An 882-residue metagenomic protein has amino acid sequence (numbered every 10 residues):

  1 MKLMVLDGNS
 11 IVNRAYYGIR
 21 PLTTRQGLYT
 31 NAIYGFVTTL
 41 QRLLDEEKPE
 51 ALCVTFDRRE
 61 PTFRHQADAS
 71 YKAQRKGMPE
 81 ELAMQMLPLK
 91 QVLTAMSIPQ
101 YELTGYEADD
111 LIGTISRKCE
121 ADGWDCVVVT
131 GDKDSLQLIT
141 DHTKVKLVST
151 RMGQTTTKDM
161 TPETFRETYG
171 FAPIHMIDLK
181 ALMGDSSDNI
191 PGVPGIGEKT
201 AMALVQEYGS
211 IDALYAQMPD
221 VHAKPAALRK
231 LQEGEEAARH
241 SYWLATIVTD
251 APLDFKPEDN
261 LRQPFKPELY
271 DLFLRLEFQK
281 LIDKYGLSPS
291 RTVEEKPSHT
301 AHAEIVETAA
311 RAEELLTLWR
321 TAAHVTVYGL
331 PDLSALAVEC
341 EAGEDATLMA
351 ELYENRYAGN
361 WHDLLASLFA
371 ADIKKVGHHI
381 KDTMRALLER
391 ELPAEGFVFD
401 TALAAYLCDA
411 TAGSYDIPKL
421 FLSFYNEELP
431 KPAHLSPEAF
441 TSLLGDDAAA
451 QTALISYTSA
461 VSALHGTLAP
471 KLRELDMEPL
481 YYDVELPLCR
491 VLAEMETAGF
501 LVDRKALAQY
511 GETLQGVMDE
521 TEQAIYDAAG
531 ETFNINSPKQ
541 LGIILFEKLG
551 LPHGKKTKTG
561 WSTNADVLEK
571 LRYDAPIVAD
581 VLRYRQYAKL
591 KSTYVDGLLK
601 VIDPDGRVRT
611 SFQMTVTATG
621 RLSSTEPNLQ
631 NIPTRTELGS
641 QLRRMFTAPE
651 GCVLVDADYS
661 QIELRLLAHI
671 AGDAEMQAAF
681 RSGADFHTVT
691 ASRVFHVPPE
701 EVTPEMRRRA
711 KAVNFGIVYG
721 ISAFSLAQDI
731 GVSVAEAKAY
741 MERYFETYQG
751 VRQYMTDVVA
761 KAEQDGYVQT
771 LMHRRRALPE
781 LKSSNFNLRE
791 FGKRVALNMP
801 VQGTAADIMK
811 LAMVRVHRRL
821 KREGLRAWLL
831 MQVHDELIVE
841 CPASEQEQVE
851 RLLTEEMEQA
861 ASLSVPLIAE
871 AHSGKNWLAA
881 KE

Functional and structural regions predicted by a protein language model:
M1-V129, K133-T155, D159, A237-H240 (+2 more regions): Noncatalytic, basic helical substrate-engagement surface that gates or grips nucleic-acid strands
M4, G8, R14-C53, A69-S70 (+5 more regions): Conserved RNase H-like, two-metal-ion catalytic cores of nucleic-acid enzymes
K48-C53, A121, T140-K144, D159-H302 (+5 more regions): Non-catalytic nucleic-acid-binding/docking modules located in mid-to-C-terminal regions of nucleic-acid enzymes
M152-K180, S187, P297-A301, S334 (+3 more regions): Active-site-proximal helix-loop-helix substrate-binding element of RNase H-like nuclease domains
G234-R356, A439-T634, V653, E663 (+5 more regions): Conserved "right-hand" nucleotidyltransferase catalytic core of DNA-directed polymerases
A337-A342, M349, C408, S414-K431 (+4 more regions): Function-dense linear segments that define catalytic or interfacial modules in macromolecule-processing proteins
L443, T497, R609-T610, M614-T617 (+4 more regions): Conserved catalytic core of nucleic-acid polymerases
G516-Q523, D527-A579, E746-R794, N798 (+1 more regions): C-terminal polymerase-core module
